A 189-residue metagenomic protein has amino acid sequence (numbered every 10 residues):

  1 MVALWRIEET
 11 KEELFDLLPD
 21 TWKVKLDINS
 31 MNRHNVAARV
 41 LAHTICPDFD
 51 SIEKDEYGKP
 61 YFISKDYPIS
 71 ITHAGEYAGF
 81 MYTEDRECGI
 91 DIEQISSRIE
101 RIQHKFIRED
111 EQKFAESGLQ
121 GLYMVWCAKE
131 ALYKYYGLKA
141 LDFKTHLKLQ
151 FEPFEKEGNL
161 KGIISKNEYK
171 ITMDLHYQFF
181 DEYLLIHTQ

Functional and structural regions predicted by a protein language model:
M1-Q189: Core catalytic alpha/beta fold that binds nucleotide/phospho-ligands
